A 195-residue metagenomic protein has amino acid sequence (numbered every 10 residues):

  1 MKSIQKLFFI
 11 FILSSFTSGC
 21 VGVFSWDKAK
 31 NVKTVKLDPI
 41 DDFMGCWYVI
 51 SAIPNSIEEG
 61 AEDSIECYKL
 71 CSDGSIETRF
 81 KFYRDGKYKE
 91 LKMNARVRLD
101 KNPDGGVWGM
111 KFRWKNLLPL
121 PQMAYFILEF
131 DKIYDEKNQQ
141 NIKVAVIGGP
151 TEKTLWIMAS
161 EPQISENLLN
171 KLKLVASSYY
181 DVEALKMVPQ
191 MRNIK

Functional and structural regions predicted by a protein language model:
M1-F8: Bacterial N-terminal signal peptides that target proteins for export
F8-F16: Bacterial N-terminal signal peptides
G19-K195: A beta-rich soluble binding module of mature secreted/lumenal proteins
